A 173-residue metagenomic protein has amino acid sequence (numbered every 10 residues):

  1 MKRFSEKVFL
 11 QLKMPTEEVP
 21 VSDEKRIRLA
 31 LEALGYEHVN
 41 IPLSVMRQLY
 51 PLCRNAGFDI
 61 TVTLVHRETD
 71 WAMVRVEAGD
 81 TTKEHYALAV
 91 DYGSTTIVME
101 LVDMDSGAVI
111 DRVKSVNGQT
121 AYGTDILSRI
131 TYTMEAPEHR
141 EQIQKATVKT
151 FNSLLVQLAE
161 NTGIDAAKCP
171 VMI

Functional and structural regions predicted by a protein language model:
M1-A89, S94, S106, R140-V148 (+1 more regions): Nucleotide/phosphate-binding catalytic cleft detector across ATP-hydrolyzing and phosphate-transferring enzymes
T95-M99, V109, F151: Extended, hydrophobic alpha-helical segments in both membrane/secreted and soluble proteins
L101-E141: Short glycine-rich, Thr/Ser-proximal phosphate-binding strand/loop in the N-terminal lobe of ATP-dependent enzymes
T133, K149-S153: N-terminal catalytic scaffold of extracellular/periplasmic and nuclease hydrolases that process anionic headgroups
